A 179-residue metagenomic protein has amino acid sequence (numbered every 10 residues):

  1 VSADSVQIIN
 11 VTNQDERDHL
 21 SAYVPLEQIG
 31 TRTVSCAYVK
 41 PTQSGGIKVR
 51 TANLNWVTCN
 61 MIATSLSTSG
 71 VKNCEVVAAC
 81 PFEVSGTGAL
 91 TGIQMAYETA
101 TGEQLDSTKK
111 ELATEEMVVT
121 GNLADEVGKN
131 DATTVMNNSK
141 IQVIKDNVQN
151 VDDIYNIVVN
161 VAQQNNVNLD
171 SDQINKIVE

Functional and structural regions predicted by a protein language model:
S5-E16: Short, surface-exposed polybasic-aromatic patches that bind anionic ligands, especially phosphate groups
V6-I8, R32-V34, I141: Hydrophobic transmembrane signal anchors and adjacent membrane-proximal interface regions, especially in viral
Q14, T42-S44, L54-N55, A79-E83 (+1 more regions): Solvent-exposed coil/turn segments that connect beta secondary-structure elements in extracytoplasmic/periplasmic
E16-S21, S85-A89: Short, solvent-exposed polar/charged micro-motifs at secondary-structure junctions
R17-N73: Signal peptide-directed extracytoplasmic domains
S67, E75-D172: Soluble oligomerization/assembly scaffold segments of membrane-associated complexes
K176-E179: A cross-kingdom marker for long, charged
